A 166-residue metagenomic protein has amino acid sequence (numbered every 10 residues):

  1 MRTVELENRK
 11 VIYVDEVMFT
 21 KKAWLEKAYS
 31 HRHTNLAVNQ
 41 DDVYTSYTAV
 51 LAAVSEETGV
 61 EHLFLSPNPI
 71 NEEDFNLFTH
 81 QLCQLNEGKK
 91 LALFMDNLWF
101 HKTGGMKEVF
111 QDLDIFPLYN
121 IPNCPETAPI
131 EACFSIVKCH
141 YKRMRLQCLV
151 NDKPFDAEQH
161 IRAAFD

Functional and structural regions predicted by a protein language model:
M1-N76, H80: Extended, low-complexity cationic-aromatic segments
N8-V11, I130-D166: C-terminal anion-handling pockets and recognition modules
I12-M18, A52, M95-N97, A128-E131 (+1 more regions): Short, conserved catalytic/metal-binding motifs centered on acidic residues
A23, E72-N120: RNase H-like DDE/DDD metal-dependent nuclease/strand-transfer catalytic core used by mobile genetic elements
S30-R32, Q111, S135-K138: Short, hinge-like loop/turn segments at secondary-structure boundaries
L36-V43, F110-I130, L146-Q147: RNase H-like polynucleotidyl transferase catalytic core
M95-N97, G104, Y119-K142, P154: RNase H-like two-metal-ion nuclease catalytic core shared by retroviral integrases and related mobile-element nucleases
